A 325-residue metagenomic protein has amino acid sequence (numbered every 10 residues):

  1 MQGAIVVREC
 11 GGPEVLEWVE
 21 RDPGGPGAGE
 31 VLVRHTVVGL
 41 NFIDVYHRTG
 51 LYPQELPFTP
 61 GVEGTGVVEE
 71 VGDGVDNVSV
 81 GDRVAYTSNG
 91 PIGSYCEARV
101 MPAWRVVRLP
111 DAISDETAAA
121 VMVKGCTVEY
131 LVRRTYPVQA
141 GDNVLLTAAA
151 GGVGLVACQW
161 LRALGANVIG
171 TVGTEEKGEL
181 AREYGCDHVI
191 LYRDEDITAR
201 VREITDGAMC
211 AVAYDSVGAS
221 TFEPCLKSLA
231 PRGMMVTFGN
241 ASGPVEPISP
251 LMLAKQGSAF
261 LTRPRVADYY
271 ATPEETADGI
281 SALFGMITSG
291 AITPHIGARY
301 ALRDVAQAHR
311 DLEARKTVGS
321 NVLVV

Functional and structural regions predicted by a protein language model:
D22-G39, T49-G90: Glycine-rich beta-strand-centered segment in the early N-terminal region that forms part of a ligand/cofactor-binding
V37, Y46, N77, Y86-A150: NAD(P)H dinucleotide-binding glycine-rich loop of Rossmann-like/cofactor-binding domains, especially the beta1-alpha1
R83, N143, N167, G233-M234 (+1 more regions): Short glycine-centered segments of the SAM/dcSAM-binding site in methyltransferase folds
A85, L145, A213-Y214, V236: N-terminal Rossmann-like NAD(P) cofactor-binding module of classical short-chain dehydrogenase/reductase
A119-E195: Mid-domain Rossmann-like dinucleotide-binding core that forms the NAD(H)/NADP(H) cofactor-binding site
V172, S220-I292, V325: Glycine-rich phosphate-binding loop and adjacent beta-alpha segment of Rossmann(oid) nucleotide-cofactor-binding
I197-G207: Short amphipathic alpha-helix with an adjacent loop that forms part of the alpha/beta core around
F284, A291-A298, A306-V325: C-terminal capping/lid region of NAD(P)-dependent oxidoreductase domains
